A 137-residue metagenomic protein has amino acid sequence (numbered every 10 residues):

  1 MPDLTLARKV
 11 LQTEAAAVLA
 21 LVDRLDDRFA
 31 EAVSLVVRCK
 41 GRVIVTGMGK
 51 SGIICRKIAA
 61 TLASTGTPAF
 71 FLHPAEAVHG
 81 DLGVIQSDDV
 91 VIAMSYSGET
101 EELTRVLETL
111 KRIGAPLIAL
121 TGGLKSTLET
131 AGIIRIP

Functional and structural regions predicted by a protein language model:
M1-G41: An N-terminal, well-structured beta->alpha segment
G41-P137: Glycine-rich phosphate-binding loops that contact phosphosugars or nucleotide phosphates
